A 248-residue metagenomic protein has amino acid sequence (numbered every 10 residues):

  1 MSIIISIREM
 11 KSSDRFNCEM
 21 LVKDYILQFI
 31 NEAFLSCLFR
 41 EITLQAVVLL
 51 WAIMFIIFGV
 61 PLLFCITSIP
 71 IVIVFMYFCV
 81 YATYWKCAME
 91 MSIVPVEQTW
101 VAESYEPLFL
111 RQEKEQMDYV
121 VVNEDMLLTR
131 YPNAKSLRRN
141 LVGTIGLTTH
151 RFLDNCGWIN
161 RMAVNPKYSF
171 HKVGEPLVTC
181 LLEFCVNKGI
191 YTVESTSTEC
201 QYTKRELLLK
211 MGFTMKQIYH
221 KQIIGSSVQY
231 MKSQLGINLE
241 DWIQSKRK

Functional and structural regions predicted by a protein language model:
M1-F16, D24-I56, T67-V74, D241-K248: Conserved N-terminal entry element of GNAT/NAT acetyltransferase domains
C37, I53-I71, M89-G146: Conserved beta-hairpin
M76-S92: Membrane-helix interfacial anchor on the cytosolic side
E103-P107, K135, H150, S233-I237 (+1 more regions): Active-site beta-strand termini and strand-to-loop segments that position acidic
T148, N155-P166: Conserved acetyl-CoA binding element of GNAT-fold acetyltransferases
C156-G157, C185-E199, T203-L207: Conserved GNAT acetyl-CoA-binding A-motif
V164-P166, F170-C185, E206, K210: Conserved acetyl-CoA-binding loop-helix of GNAT-fold acetyltransferases
E199-G225: Conserved active-site alpha-helix within GNAT-family acetyltransferase domains
